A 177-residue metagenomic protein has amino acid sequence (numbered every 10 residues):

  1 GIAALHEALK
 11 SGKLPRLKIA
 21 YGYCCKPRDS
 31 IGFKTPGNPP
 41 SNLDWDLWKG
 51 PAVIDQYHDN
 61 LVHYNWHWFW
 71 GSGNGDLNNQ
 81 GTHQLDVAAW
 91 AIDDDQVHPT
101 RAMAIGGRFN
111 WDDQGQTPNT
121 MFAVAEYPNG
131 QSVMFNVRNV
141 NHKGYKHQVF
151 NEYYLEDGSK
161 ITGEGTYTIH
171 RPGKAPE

Functional and structural regions predicted by a protein language model:
G1-K49: A contiguous active-site-proximal alpha/beta segment in oxidoreductase catalytic domains
I2-K10, G32-F33, N74, V87 (+2 more regions): Short alpha-helical segments and helix-capping/turn motifs at coil-helix boundaries
L14, S41-N42, T117-N119, H147: A short, structural micro-pattern
Y21-C24, A52, G106, D157: Residues that line or immediately flank small-molecule/substrate-binding pockets and catalytic motifs
G22-C25, F69, V137-R138: Active-site-proximal beta-strand/loop segments in catalytic clefts of secreted hydrolases
P27-I31, Q56, T162-G163: A short beta-to-alpha transition loop/helix N-cap that caps and shapes the active-site region
D46-Q131, N141-Y145: Rossmann-like dinucleotide-binding domain that binds NAD(P)(H)
D113-G115, M121-E177: NAD(P)-dinucleotide binding in Rossmann-like oxidoreductases
